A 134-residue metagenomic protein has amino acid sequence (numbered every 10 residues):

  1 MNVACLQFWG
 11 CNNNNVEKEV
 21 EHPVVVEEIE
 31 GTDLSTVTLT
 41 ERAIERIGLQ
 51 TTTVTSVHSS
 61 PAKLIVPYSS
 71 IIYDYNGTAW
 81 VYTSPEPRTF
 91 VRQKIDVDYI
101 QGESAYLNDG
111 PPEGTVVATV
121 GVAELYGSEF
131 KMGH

Functional and structural regions predicted by a protein language model:
M1-C11: Sec-dependent bacterial lipoprotein signal peptides
C11-T53, W80-Q101, Y106-H134: Short alpha-helical boundary/capping segments at helix-coil junctions
V57-I65, S69-T83, P87: Mature extracytoplasmic domains of secretory-pathway proteins
